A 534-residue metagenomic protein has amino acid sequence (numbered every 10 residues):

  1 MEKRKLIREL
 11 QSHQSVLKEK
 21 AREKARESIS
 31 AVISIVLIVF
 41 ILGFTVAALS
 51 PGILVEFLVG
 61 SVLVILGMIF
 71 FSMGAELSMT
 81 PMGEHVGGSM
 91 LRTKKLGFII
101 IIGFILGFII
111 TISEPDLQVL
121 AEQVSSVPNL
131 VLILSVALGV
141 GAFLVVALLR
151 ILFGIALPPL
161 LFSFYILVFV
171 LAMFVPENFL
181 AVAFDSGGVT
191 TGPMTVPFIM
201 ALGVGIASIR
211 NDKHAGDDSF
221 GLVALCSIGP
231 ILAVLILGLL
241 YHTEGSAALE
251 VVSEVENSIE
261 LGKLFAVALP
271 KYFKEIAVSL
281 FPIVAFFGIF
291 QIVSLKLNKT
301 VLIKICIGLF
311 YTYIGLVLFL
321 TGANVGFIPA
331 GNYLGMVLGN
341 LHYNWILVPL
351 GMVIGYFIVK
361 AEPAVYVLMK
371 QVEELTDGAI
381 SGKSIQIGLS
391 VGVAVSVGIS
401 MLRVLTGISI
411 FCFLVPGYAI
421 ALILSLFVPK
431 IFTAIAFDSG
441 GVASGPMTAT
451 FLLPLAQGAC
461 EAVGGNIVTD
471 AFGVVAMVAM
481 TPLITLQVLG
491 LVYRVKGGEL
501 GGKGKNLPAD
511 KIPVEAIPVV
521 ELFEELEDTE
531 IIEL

Functional and structural regions predicted by a protein language model:
E2-M73, G88-S89, G187, M200 (+5 more regions): Signature of multi-pass transmembrane helix bundles
A31, F57-I69, S126-L138, D185-I199 (+4 more regions): Structural signature of hydrophobic alpha-helical transmembrane segments
I35, G67, K95-G103, S163-F174 (+7 more regions): Small-residue-rich segments of transmembrane alpha-helices in multi-pass membrane proteins, especially helix faces
A48, S72-M82, F108-L120, E177-A181 (+2 more regions): Transmembrane alpha-helix boundary signature
V55-E56, G74, A121-I133, I151-I166 (+7 more regions): Transmembrane helix-loop boundary segments of multi-pass membrane transporters
G87-S89, L96-L167, N344-S425: Helix-loop-helix junctions within the multi-pass membrane cores of secondary transporters/permeases
L144, L148-G154, F179, V204-D218 (+4 more regions): Alpha-helical transmembrane segments
F174-V182, V234-H242, F319-G326, G398-I399 (+1 more regions): Hydrophobic alpha-helical transmembrane segments in multi-pass integral membrane proteins
